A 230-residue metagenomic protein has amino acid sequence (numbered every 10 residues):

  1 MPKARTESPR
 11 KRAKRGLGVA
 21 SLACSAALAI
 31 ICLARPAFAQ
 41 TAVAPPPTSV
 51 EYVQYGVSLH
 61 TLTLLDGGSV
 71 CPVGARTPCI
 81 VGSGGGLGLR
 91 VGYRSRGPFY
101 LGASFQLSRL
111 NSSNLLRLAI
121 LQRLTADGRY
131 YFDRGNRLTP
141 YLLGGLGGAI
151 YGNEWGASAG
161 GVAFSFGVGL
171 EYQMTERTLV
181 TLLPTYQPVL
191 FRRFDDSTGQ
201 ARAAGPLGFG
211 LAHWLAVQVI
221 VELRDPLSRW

Functional and structural regions predicted by a protein language model:
M1-V50, P226-W230: Cleavable N-terminal export/targeting peptides
R5-R10, I30, G74, G85 (+2 more regions): Coiled-coil-like amphipathic alpha-helices with heptad-repeat character
R5-S8, Q40, P47, H60 (+3 more regions): Intrinsically disordered/low-complexity terminal segments and short unstructured peptides
E7, A13, A20, S25 (+7 more regions): Compositionally biased, intrinsically disordered low-complexity regions
R35, A39-S95, L101, F105-L107 (+1 more regions): Short glycine/proline- and aromatic-enriched beta-strand/turn motifs that initiate or cap beta-hairpins
T61-I80, S104-L124, G148-V162, L190-L211: Flexible, solvent-exposed loop segments that connect beta-strands
G85, L89-G167, Y172-T181, W214-D225: Gram-negative (and chloroplast) outer-membrane scaffold detector with strong preference for beta-barrel transmembrane
Y172-W230: Predominantly the C-terminal beta-signal and adjacent terminal strand-loop region of outer-membrane beta-barrel
